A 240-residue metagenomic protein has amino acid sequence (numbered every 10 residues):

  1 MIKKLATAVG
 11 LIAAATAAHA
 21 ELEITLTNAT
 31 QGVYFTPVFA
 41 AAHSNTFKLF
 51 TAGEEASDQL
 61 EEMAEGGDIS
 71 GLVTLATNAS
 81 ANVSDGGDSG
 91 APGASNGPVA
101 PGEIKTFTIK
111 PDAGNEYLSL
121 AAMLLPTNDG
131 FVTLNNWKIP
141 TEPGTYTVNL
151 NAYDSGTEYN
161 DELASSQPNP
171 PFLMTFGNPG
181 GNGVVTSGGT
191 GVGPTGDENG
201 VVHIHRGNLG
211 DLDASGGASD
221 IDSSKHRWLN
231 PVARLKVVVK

Functional and structural regions predicted by a protein language model:
M1-A20: Gram-negative bacterial Sec-dependent N-terminal signal peptides
E21-E23, I104-T106, N115-Y117, N230-R234: Extracellular structured ligand-interaction cores
I24-N28: Short, well-ordered beta-strand segments enriched in hydrophobic/aromatic residues
A29-D154: Structured domain cores in non-transmembrane regions
A42, F47-A52, L60, A64 (+5 more regions): Extracellular low-complexity, O-glycosylation-prone Ser/Thr/Pro/Gly-rich "stalks" and linkers flanking catalytic
